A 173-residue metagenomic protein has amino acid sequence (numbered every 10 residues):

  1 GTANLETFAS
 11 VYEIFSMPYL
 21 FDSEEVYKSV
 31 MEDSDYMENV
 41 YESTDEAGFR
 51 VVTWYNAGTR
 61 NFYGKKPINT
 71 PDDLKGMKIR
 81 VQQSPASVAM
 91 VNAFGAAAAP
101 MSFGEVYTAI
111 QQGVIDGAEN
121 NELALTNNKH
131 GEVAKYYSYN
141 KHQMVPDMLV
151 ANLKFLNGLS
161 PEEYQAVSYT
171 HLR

Functional and structural regions predicted by a protein language model:
G1-V26, D35-R173: N-terminal secretory/targeting leader peptides
S29: Short beta-strand-centered segments that line the small-molecule binding cleft or hinge of alpha/beta clamshell
